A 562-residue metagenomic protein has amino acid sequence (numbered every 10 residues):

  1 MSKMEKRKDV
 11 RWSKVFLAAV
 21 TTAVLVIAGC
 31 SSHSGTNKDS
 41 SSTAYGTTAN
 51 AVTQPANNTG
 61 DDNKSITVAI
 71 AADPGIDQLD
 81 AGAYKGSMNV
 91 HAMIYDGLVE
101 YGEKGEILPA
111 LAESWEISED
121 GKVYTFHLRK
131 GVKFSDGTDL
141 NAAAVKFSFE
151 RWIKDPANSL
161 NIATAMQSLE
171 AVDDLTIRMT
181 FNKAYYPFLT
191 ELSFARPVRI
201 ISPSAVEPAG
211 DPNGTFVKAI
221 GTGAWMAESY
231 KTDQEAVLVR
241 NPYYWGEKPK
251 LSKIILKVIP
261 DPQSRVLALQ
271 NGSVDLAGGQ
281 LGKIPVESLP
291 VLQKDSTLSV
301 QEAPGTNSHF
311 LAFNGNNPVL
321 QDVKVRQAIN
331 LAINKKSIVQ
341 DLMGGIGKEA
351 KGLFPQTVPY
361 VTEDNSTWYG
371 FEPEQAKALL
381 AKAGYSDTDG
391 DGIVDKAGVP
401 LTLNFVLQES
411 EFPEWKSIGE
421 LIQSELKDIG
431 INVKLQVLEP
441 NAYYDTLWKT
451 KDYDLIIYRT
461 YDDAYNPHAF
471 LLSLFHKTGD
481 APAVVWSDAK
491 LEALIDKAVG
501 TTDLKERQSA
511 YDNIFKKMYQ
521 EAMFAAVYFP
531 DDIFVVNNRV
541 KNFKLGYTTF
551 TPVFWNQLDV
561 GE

Functional and structural regions predicted by a protein language model:
M1-S65, E106-P109, N161, S168 (+7 more regions): Short, low-complexity disordered leader/linker segments with a strong preference for bacterial N-terminal type II
A18, L25, K231, E235 (+3 more regions): Detector for C-terminal structural segments
A69-E119, E150, I220, T549: N-terminal lobe/hinge region of extracytoplasmic solute-binding protein
E106, F194-P249, K253, P373-E374 (+1 more regions): Gly/Pro-rich hinge or "lid" segments in bacterial periplasmic/extracellular proteins
E113-D155, R178, V319: Aromatic- and charge-enriched surface segment that lines or borders ligand/interaction sites
E116, N161-V206: Surface-exposed binding/hinge segments that line and control ligand-binding clefts or catalytic entry sites
L169, E228-P242, I255-N317, K324-A328 (+1 more regions): Extracellular/periplasmic solute-recognition and catalytic clefts
E349-T388, E409-W415: Structural transition elements
